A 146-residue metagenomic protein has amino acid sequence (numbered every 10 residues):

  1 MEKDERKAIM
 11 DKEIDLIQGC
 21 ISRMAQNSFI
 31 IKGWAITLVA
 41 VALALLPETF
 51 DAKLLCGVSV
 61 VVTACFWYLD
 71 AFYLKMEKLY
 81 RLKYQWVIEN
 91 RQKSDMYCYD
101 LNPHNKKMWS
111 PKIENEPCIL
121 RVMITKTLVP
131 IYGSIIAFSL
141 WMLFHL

Functional and structural regions predicted by a protein language model:
M1-L45: Cytosolic-side membrane-entry/anchor segment at the start of a transmembrane helix
Q26, T49, K53-C56, V122 (+1 more regions): Membrane-water interface of alpha-helical transmembrane segments
W34-T37, V41, V60, A64 (+1 more regions): Hydrophobic alpha-helical transmembrane segments of multipass integral membrane proteins
A42-T49, F66, A137-H145: Hydrophobic alpha-helical transmembrane segments
F50-V61, L143-L146: Hydrophobic alpha-helical transmembrane segments
L55-M108: Inner-leaflet juxtamembrane helices
Y97-L146: A hydrophobic membrane-anchoring alpha-helix module
